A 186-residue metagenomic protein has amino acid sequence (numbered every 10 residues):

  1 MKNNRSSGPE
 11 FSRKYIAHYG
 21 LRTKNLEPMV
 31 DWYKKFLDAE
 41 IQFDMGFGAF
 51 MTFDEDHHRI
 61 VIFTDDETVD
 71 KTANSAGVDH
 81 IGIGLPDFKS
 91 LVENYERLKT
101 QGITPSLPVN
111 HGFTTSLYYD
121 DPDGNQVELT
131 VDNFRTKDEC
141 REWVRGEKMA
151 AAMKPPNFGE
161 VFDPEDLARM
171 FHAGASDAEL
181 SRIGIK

Functional and structural regions predicted by a protein language model:
M1-E10, E96, Q101-K186: Vicinal oxygen chelate
Y15-T23, D70-R97, T115-N125: Vicinal oxygen chelate
H18, H57-I60, H80, H111: Histidine-centered active-site/metal-ligand motif
Y19-V30, V61-T68, F158-E165: Short N-terminal helix-initiation segments at or just after the protein's N-terminus
K24-E40, R97-Q101: Amphipathic alpha-helical segments
E27-P28, H57, K89, T114: Short alpha-helical
E40-S75, N94, D120, Q126-F134: Conserved short beta-strand elements that form part of the metal-binding/catalytic scaffold of enzyme active sites
F43, K89, V109-H111: Short, glycine/acidic-rich beta->alpha junctions
